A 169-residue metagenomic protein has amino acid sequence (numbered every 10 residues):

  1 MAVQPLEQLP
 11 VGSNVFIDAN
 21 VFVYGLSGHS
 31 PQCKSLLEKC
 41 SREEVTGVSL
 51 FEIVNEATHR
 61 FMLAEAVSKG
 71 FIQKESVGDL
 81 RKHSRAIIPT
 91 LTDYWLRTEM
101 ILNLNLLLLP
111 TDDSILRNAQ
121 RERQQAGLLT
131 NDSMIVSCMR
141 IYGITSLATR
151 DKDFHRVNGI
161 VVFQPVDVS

Functional and structural regions predicted by a protein language model:
M1-E52, R60-S76, S169: Short, well-structured N-terminal submotif of metal-dependent ribonuclease cores
M1-P10, V136-S137, I141-S169: Acidic, PIN/NYN-like endoribonuclease modules and their adjacent C-terminal/linker elements
A2-L6, T92, E99-S146: Active-site neighborhoods of divalent-metal-dependent phosphate/nucleic-acid chemistry enzymes
I17-D18, L50, L128-T130, D151 (+1 more regions): Histidine- and aromatic-rich ligand-binding microenvironments
V21, I53, I115, M134-I135 (+1 more regions): Alpha-helix capping/helix-boundary segments
K34-E38, T98, V136: Short amphipathic alpha-helical segments and helix-helix/interface helices
L63-L96: Helix-adjacent hinge/juxtasegments
